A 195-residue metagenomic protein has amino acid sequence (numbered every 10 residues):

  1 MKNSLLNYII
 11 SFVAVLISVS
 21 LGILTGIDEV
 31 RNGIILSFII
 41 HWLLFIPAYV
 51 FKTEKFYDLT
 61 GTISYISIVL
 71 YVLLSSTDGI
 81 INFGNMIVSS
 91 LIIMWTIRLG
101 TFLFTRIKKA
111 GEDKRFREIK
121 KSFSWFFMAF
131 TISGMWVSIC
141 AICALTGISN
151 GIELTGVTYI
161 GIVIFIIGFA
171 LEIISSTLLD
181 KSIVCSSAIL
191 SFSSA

Functional and structural regions predicted by a protein language model:
M1-S193: Membrane-anchoring alpha-helices and their flanking helix-loop junctions
